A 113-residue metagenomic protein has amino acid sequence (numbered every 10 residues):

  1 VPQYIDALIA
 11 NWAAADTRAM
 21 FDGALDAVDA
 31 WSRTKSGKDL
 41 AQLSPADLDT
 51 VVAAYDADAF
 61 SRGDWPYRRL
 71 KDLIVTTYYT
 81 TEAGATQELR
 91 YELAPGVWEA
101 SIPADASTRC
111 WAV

Functional and structural regions predicted by a protein language model:
Q3-V113: Mature-region segments of soluble proteins
